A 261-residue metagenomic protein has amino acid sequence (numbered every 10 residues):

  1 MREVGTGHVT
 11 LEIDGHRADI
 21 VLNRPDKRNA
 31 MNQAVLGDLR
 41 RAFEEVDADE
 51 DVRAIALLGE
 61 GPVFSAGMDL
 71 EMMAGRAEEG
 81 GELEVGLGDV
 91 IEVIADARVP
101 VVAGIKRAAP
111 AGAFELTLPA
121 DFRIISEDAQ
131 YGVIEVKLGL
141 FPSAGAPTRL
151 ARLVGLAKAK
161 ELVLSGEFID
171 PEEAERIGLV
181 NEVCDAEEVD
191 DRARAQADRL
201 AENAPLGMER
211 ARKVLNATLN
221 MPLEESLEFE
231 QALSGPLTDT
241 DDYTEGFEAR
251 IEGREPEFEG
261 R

Functional and structural regions predicted by a protein language model:
M1-D19, N23, E167-L200, E209-T218 (+2 more regions): Amphipathic alpha-helical segments at domain termini/boundaries
M1-E60, E92: Conserved CoA-thioester-binding segment of acyl-CoA-metabolizing enzymes
A34-D38, G86, V93, R192 (+4 more regions): Charged catalytic carboxylate motif
D51, G59-V93, A109: Glycine- (often His-adjacent) and acidic-residue-rich active-site loop that binds/positions the CoA thioester
A95-M208, T240: Crotonase-fold acyl-CoA enzyme core
L162, A174, V214-T218, L233-T238: Helix-loop "lid/cap" segments that line or gate small-molecule binding pockets
